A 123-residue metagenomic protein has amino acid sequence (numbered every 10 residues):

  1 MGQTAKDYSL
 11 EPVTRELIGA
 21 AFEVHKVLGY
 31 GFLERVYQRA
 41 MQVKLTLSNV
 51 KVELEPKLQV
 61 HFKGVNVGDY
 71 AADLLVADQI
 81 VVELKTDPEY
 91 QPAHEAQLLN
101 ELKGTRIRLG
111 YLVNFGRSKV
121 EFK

Functional and structural regions predicted by a protein language model:
M1-K51, L109, V120-E121: Solvent-exposed, charged helical/coil patches that constitute nucleic-acid or partner-interaction surfaces
G29, V52, A72-Y90, E101: Conserved catalytic cores of phosphodiester-cleaving nucleases, focusing on short active-site segments
Q38, L58, F115: Residue-level "edge-of-site" marker
S48-G64: A short acidic/basic microdomain associated with nuclease active sites
K57, A77-Q79, I107-R108, R117: A generic structural motif
N66-Y70: A short, glycine/Asx- and small/polar-enriched loop/turn that sits immediately N-terminal to a beta-strand
K85-K123: Nucleic-acid nuclease catalytic cores
